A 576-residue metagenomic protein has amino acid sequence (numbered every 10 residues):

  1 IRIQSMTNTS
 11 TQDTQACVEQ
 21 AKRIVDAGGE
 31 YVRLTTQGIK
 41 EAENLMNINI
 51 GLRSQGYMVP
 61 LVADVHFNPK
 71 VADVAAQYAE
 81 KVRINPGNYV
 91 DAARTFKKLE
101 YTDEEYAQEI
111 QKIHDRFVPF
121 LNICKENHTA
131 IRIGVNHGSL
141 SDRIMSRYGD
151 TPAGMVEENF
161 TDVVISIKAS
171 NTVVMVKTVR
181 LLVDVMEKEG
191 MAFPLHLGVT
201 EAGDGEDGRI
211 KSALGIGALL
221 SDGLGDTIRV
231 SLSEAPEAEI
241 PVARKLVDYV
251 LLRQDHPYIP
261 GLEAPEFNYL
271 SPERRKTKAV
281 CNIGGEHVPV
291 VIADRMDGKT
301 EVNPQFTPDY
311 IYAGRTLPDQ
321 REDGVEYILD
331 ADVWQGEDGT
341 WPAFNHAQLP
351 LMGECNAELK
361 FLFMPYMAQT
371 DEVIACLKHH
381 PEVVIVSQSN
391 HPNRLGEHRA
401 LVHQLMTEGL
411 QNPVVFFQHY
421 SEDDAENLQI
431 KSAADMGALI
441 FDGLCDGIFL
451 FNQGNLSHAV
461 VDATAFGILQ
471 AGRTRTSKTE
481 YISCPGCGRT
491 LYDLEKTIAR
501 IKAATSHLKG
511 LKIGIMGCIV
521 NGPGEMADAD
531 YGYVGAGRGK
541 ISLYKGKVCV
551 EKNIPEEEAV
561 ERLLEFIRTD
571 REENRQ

Functional and structural regions predicted by a protein language model:
I3, D64, I133, I165 (+6 more regions): Conserved, mostly hydrophobic/aromatic
Q12-R23, F67-A72, S212-I216, G298-P304 (+2 more regions): Short, acidic/polar
V25, A76, L220-S221, P304 (+2 more regions): Non-catalytic positions within long, well-ordered alpha-helices that form the structural scaffold/packing of enzyme
G29-N159, T172, C281, V290-G396: Active-site beta->alpha loop and helix N-cap motifs at the rims of alpha/beta catalytic domains
E30-R33, A79-T95, S221-E237, V384 (+2 more regions): Glycine-rich phosphate-binding active-site loops on the catalytic face of alpha/beta enzymes
E100-N122, M145-I283, N356-F361, M367-L508 (+1 more regions): Catalytic alpha/beta core domains of metabolic enzymes, predominantly
G284-F306, D493-G537: C-terminal accessory/binding modules appended to enzymatic or scaffolding proteins
R538-I541, V548-E572: Beta-strand/loop-dominated core regions that host nucleotide or nucleotide-derived cofactor-binding catalytic loops
